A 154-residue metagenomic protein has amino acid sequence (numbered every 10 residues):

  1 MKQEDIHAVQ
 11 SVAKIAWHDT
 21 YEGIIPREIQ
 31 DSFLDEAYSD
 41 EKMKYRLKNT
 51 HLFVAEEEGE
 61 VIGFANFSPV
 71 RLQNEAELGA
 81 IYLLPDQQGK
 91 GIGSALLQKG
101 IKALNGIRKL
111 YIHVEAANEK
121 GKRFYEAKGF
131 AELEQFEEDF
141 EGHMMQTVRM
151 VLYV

Functional and structural regions predicted by a protein language model:
Q3-I6, Q10-D86, L97-A103, F136-E138 (+1 more regions): Acetyl-CoA-dependent GNAT
R27-E28, G106-I107, H113: A short, structure-level motif marking secondary-structure boundaries and short turns
F33-L34, Q73, G91, A116 (+2 more regions): Residues at secondary-structure transition points
D40, G129-F130: Short, hinge-like loop/turn segments at secondary-structure boundaries
E60, A80-Q98, E115-R123, A127-K128: Conserved glycine-rich acetyl-CoA-binding loop
K90, N105-R108: Short coil/turn segments at alpha/beta junctions that flank glycine-rich nucleotide-binding fingerprints
K109-K122, E126-K128, E134-V154: C-terminal "cap" of GNAT-fold acetyltransferases
